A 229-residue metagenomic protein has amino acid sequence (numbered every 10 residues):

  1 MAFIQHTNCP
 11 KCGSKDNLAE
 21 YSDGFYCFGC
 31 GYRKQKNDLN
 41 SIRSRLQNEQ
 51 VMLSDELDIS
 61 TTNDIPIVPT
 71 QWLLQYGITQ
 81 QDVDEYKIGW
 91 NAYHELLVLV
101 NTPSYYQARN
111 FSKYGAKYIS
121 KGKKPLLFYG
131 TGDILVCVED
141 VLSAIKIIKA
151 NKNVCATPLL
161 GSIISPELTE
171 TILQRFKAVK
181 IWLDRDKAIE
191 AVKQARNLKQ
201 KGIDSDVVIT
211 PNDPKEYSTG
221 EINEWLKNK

Functional and structural regions predicted by a protein language model:
M1-K87, A92-E95, S104-A116, D186-A191: Non-catalytic accessory segments of DNA primases and related replication-initiation nucleases
Q5, Q81, Y86, Y93 (+5 more regions): Intrinsically disordered, low-complexity, compositionally biased regions/tails
T7-P10, L18, Y26-G31, Q35 (+2 more regions): TOPRIM fold recognition
N17, E85-G89, L127, E216 (+1 more regions): Residue-level preference for alpha-helix termini and adjacent loops
Y21, E49, L99-T102, Y129 (+2 more regions): Low-complexity, intrinsically disordered/propeptide-like segments
L53-E56, Y129, V179: A short, structure-level motif marking secondary-structure boundaries and short turns
D64, W72-I78, K117-L127, I209-G220: Short, exposed beta-strand "edge-strand" segments with a Pro/Gly-rich flavor and a Y/T-containing core
A92-R175: Phosphate-handling DNA/RNA-contact segment within nucleic-acid enzymes
